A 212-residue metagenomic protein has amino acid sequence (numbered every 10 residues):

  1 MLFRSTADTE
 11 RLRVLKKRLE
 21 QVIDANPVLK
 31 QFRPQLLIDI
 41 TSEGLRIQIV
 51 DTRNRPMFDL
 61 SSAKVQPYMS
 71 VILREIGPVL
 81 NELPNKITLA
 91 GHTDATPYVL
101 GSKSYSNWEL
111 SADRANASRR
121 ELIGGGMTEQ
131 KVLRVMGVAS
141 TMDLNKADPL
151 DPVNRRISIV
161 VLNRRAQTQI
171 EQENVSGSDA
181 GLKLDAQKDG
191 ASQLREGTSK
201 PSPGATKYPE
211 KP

Functional and structural regions predicted by a protein language model:
M1-R46, V50-P56, T168-P212: Juxtamembrane linker/hinge segments adjacent to a transmembrane helix in small membrane proteins
S5-L12, K16, S62-M69, W108 (+3 more regions): Solvent-exposed, acidic/flexible segments
A7-D8, S42-R74, T96-Y105: Short, solvent-exposed beta-strand/turn patches at coil↔beta or beta↔helix junctions that act as interaction loops
R13-E20, S70, R74-G77, A115 (+2 more regions): Extracytoplasmic/secreted envelope proteins and their assembly/folding machinery, especially bacterial periplasmic
V14, Q31-Q35, I40-G44, L60 (+3 more regions): Extracytoplasmic
E20, D24-P27, G77-P84, I123: Signal for well-folded cores of large energy- and translation-related assemblies
L80-A95, W108-L144, V153-Q172: A non-catalytic structural micro-motif
